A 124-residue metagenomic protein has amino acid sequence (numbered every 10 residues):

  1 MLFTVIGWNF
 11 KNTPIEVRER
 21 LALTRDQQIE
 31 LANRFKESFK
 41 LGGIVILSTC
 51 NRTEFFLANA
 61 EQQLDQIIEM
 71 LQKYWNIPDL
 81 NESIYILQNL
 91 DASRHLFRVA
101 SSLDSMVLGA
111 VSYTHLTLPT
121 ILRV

Functional and structural regions predicted by a protein language model:
M1-S105: A glycine-rich (often HGG/GG-containing) alpha/beta subdomain
L90, S112-Y113: Mobile beta-alpha loop/short-helix "lid" or hinge segments that flank ligand
T114-T120: Conserved small/polar residues in nucleotide/adenosyl-binding loops
